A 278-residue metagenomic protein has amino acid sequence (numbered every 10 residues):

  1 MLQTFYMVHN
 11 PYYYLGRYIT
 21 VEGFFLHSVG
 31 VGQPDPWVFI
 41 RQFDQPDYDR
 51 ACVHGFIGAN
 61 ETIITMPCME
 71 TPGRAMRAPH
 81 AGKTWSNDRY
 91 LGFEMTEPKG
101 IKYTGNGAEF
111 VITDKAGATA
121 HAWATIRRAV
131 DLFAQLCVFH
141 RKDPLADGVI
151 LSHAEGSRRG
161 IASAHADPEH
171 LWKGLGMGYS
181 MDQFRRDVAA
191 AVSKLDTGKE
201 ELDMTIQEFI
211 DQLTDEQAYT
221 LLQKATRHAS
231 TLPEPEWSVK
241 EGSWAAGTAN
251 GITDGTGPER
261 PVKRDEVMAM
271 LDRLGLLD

Functional and structural regions predicted by a protein language model:
M1-N87: N-terminal catalytic cores of peptidoglycan-degrading enzymes
T4-Y6, R17-Y18, T96-E208: Basic/polar, cationic surfaces and motifs that engage anionic cell-wall and phosphate/carboxylate ligands
T20, A116-R127, W237-S238, P258-D265: Soluble non-cytosolic domains of exported or imported proteins
S28-G30, F133-R141, V188, V192 (+2 more regions): Sec/Tat-exported extracytoplasmic proteins
G58-T62, N87-P98, A246-A249, R273: Glycine-rich, acidic and aromatic/proline-enriched surface loops and short helix-turn segments that act as binding
M69-K115: N-terminal accessory/precursor segments of enzymes
E201-D278: Short, solvent-exposed alpha-helical surface patches in non-cytosolic proteins
